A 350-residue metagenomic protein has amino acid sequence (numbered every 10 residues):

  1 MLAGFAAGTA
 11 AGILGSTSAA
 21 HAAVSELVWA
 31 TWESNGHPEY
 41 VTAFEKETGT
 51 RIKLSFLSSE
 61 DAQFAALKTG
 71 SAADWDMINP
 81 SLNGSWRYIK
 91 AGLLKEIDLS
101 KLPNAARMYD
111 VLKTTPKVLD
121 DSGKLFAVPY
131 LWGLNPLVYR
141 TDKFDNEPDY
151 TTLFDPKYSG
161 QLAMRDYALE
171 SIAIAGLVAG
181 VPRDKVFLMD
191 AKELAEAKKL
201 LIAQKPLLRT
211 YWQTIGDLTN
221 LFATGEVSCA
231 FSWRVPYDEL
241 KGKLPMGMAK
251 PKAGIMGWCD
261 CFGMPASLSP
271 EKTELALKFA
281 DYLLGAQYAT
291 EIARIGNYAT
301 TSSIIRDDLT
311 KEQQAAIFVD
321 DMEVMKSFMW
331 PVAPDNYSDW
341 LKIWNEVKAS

Functional and structural regions predicted by a protein language model:
M1-A20: N-terminal export signals
A23-R87: Early extracytoplasmic/lumenal segment of secretory-pathway proteins
N79-S85, I89-T219: Extracytoplasmic ligand-binding site segments that recognize negatively charged/polar headgroups
G84-R87, A223, C229-P245: A ligand-binding cleft/hinge motif common to bilobed small-molecule-binding domains
P136-K143, L177-V178, C259-E271, E291-I292: A bilobed periplasmic-binding-protein/Venus flytrap-type ligand-binding module shared by bacterial periplasmic
L194-Q204, L244-A266: Periplasmic-binding protein-like
P265-M325: Mature extracytoplasmic/periplasmic domains
L309-S350: Extracellular/periplasmic bilobal clamshell ligand-binding domains
